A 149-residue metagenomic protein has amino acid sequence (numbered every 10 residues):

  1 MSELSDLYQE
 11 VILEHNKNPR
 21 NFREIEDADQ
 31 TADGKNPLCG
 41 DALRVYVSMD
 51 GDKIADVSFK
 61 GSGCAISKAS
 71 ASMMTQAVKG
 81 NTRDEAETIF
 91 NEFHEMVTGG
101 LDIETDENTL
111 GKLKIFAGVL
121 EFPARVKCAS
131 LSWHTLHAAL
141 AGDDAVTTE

Functional and structural regions predicted by a protein language model:
M1-E26, N81-E149: C-terminal binding/interaction regions
N18, F22-D56, G61: Structured beta-strand/loop patches that form or line metal/cofactor-binding pockets in enzymes
C39, I66, E121-A124: Secondary-structure capping and boundary motifs in well-ordered enzyme cores
G61-K68: Short, thiol/selenol-centered motifs that function as redox-active sites or metal-ligating centers
K68-A69, T88: Alpha-helical macromolecular-interaction surfaces
S70-T82: Alpha-helical support elements that line or immediately flank enzyme active sites and cofactor-binding pockets
